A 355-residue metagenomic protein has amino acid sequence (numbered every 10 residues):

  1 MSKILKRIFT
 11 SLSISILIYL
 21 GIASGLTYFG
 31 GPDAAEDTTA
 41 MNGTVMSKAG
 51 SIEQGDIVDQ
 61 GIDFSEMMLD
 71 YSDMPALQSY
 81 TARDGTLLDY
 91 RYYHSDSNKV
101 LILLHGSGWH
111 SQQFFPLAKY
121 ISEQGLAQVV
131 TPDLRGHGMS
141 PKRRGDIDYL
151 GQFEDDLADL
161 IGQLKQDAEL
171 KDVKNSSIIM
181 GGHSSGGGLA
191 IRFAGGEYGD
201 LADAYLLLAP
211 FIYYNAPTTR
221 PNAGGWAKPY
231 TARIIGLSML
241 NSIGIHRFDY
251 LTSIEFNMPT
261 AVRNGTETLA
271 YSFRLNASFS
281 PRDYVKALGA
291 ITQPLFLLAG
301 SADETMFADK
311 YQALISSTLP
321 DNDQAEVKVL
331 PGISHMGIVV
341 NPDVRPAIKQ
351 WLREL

Functional and structural regions predicted by a protein language model:
S2-T81, D89-R91: An N-terminal hydrophobic leader/cap segment in hydrolases
G106-W109: Active-site glycine-rich loops that stabilize anionic/oxyanionic intermediates across multiple enzyme folds
S122-K142: Conserved alpha/beta-hydrolase
I147-A168: Alpha/beta-hydrolase active-site loop
L206-A216: Active-site nucleophile loop of the alpha/beta-hydrolase fold
I291, L297-A299: Short beta-strand/loop motif that positions the catalytic acidic residue of the alpha/beta-hydrolase fold
S301-M306, M336: Acidic catalytic loop of the alpha/beta-hydrolase fold
G332-D343: Catalytic histidine-centered segment of alpha/beta-hydrolase-like enzymes
